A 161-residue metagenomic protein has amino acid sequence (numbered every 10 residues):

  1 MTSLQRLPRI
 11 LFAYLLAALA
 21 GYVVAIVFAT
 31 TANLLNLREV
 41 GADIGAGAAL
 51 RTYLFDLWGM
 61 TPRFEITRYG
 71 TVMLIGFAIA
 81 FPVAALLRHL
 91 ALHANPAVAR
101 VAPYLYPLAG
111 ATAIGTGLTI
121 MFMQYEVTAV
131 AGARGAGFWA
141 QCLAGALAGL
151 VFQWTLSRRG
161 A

Functional and structural regions predicted by a protein language model:
M1-A161: Juxtamembrane/disordered regions of integral membrane proteins
